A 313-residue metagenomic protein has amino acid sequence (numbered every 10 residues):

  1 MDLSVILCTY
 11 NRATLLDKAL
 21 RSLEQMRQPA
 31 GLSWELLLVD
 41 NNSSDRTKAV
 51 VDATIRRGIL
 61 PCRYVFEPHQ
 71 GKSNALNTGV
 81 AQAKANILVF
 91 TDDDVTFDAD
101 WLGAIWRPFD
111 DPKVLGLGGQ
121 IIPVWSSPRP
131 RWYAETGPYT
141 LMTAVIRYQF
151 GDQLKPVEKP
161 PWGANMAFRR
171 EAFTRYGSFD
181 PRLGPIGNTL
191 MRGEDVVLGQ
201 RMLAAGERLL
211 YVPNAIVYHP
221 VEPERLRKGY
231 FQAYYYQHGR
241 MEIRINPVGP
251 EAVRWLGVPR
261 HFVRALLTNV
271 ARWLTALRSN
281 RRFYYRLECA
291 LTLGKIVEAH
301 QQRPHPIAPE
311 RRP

Functional and structural regions predicted by a protein language model:
R21-S33: Short, acidic, metal-binding catalytic loop of nucleotide-sugar glycosyltransferases
S22, D40-A49, V95: A conserved acidic beta->alpha catalytic loop
E67-A83: Glycine-rich, basic loop-to-helix element that forms the pyrophosphate-binding segment of sugar-nucleotide handling
L88: Short aromatic/hydrophobic "clamp" motif used to bind/position activated sugar donors
D100-Y133: Conserved donor NDP-sugar-binding/catalytic core segment of glycosyltransferases
T136-K159: Short, flexible, basic/aromatic active-site loop/helix in glycosyltransferases
G163-G177, R182-A215: A short, conserved alpha-helix in the catalytic core of glycosyltransferases
A233-R240, P247-P313: Non-catalytic, C-terminal membrane-associated alpha-helical segments of glycosyltransferases
